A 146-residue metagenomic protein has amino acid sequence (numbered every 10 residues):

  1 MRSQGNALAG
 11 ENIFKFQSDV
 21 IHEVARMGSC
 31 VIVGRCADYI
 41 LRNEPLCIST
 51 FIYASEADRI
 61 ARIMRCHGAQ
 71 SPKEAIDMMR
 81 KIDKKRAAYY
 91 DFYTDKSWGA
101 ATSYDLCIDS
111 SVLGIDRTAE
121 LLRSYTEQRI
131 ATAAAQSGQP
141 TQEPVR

Functional and structural regions predicted by a protein language model:
M1-S29: ATP-dependent small-molecule kinase phosphotransfer cores that center on conserved nucleotide phosphate-binding segments
S18, I115-A119, R123: Short, amphipathic alpha-helical "lid/cap" segments that border enzyme active or binding sites
V24, A37-N43: RNA pseudouridine synthases
A37-Y39, A54-R59, V112-G114: Conserved nucleotide-binding/hydrolysis micro-motifs of P-loop NTPases
N43-C66, P72-I82: Conserved phosphate-donor/acceptor-positioning beta-strand/loop module used by diverse small-molecule
S71-I115: Small-molecule kinase domains that catalyze NTP-dependent phosphoryl transfer to phosphate-bearing small molecules
R129-R146: C-terminal helical "lid" subdomain and adjoining coupling/linker elements of P-loop NTPases
